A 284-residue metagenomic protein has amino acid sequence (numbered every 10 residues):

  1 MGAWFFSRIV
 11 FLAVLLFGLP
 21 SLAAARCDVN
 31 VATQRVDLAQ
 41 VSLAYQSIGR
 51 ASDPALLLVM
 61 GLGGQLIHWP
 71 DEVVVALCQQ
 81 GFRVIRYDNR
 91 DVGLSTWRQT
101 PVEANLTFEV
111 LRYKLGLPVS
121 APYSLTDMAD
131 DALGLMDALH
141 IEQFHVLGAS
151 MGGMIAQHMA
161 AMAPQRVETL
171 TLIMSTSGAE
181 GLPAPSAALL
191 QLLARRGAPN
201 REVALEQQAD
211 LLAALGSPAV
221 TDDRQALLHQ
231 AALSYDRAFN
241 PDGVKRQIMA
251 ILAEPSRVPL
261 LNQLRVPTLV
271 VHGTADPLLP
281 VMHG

Functional and structural regions predicted by a protein language model:
L38-L115: Conserved HGGG/HGGXW glycine-rich cap/lid loop of the alpha/beta-hydrolase fold
M60, F144, G148-S150, G273: Conserved alpha/beta-hydrolase "nucleophile elbow" surrounding the catalytic nucleophile
Y113-P122, T126-F144: Conserved acidic catalytic loop of the alpha/beta-hydrolase fold
G153-P164, L170: Short glycine-enriched nucleophile-adjacent loop and the immediately C-terminal alpha-helix near the catalytic center
A161, T169-P199: Flexible "cap/lid" loop of the alpha/beta hydrolase fold
S186-P259: Alpha/beta-hydrolase
L264, V270-H272, D276: Short beta-strand/loop motif that positions the catalytic acidic residue of the alpha/beta-hydrolase fold
P277-H283: Conserved alpha/beta-hydrolase "acid-adjacent" motif
